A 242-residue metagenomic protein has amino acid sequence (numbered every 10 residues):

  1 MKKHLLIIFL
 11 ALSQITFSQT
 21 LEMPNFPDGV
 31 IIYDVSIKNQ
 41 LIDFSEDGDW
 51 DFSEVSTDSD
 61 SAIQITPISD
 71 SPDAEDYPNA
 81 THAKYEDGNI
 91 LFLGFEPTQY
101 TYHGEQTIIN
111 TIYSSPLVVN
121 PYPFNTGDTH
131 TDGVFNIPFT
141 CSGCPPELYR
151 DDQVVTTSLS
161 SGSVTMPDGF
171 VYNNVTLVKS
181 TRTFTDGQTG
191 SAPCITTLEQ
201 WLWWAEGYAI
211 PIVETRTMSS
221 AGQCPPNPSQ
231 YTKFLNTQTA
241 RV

Functional and structural regions predicted by a protein language model:
H4-T16: Sec-dependent N-terminal signal peptides
Q14, A240-V242: Compositionally biased non-globular segments, especially hydrophobic aliphatic-rich helices of signal peptides
Q19-A240: Conserved functional acidic sites
